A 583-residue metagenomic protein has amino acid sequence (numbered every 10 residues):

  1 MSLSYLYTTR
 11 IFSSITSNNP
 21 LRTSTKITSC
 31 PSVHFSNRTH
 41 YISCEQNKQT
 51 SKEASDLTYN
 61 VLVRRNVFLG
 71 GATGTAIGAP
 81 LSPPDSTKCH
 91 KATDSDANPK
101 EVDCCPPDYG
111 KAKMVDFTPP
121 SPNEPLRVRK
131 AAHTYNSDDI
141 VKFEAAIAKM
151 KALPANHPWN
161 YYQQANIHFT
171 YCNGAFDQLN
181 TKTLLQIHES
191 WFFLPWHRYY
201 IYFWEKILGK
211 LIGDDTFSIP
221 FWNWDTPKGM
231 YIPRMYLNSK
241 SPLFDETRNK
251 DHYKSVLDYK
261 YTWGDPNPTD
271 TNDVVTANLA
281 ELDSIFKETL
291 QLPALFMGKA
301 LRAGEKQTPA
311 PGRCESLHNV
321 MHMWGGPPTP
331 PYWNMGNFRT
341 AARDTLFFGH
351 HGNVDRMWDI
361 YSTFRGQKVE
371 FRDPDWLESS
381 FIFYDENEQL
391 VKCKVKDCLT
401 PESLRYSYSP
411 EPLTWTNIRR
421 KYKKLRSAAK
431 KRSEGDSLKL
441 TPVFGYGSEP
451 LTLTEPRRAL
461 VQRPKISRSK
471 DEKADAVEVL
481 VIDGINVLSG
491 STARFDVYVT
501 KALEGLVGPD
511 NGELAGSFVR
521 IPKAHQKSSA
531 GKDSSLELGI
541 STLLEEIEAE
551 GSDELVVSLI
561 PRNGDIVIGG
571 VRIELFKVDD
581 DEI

Functional and structural regions predicted by a protein language model:
S2-I583: C-terminal accessory segments of proteins
